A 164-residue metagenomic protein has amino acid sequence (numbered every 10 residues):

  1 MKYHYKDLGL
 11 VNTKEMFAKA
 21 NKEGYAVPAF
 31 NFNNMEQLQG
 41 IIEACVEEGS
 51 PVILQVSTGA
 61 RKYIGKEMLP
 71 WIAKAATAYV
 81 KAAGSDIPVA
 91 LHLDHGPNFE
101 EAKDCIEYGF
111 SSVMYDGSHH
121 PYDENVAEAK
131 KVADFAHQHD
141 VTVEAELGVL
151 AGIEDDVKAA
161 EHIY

Functional and structural regions predicted by a protein language model:
M1-P28, A75-T77, K81-A82: N-terminal amphipathic alpha-helix/helix-capping segment at the start of soluble metabolic enzymes
L8-N21, F30, E36-L54: N-terminal glycine-rich anion-binding loops that anchor highly charged ligand groups
K22-A26, E48-V52, S85-V89, F110-S111 (+1 more regions): Short, well-ordered coil/turn segments that N-cap beta-strands
V27-N31, V52-V56, V89-H95, V113-Y115 (+1 more regions): Hydrophobic faces of well-ordered beta-strands that scaffold small-molecule active sites in alpha/beta enzyme cores
E36-Q39, Y63-W71, P97-D104, S118-E144: Active-site-adjacent beta->alpha loops and helix N-cap segments on the catalytic face of soluble alpha/beta enzymes
I42-C105: Active-site cofactor/substrate anionic-group-binding motifs, chiefly glycine- and Lys/Arg-rich phosphate-binding loops
C105-E107, S111, Y115: Glycine-rich active-site/cofactor-binding loop and its immediate structural neighborhood
H120-A127, A151-Y164: Active-site glycine- and acidic-residue-rich loops that bind and position anionic ligands or nucleotide-like cofactors
